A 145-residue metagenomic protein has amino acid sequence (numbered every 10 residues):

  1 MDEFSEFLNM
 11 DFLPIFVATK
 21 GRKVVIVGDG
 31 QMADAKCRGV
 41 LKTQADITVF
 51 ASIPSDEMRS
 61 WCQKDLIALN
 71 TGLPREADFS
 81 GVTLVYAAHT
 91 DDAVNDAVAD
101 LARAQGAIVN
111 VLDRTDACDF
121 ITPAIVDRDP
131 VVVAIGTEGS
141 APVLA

Functional and structural regions predicted by a protein language model:
D2-T19, T122-P123: A short, basic/flexible loop-to-alpha-helix module at the beginning of a structural domain
I15-R38, A145: Glycine-rich adenosine-cofactor-binding loop
A35, T43-W61: NAD(P)-binding Rossmann-fold cofactor-contacting core
I47, L69, I108-V109: Hydrophobic beta-strand scaffold residues
A51, L69-L73, D113: Short loop/edge segments at beta-strand edges and connector loops that shape dinucleotide/nucleotide cofactor-binding
C62-S80: Glycine-rich, highly charged phosphate/nucleotide-binding loops
L84-H89, N95-I121: ADP-ribose/adenylate-binding Rossmann-like module
T137-A145: An accessory alpha-helical subdomain
